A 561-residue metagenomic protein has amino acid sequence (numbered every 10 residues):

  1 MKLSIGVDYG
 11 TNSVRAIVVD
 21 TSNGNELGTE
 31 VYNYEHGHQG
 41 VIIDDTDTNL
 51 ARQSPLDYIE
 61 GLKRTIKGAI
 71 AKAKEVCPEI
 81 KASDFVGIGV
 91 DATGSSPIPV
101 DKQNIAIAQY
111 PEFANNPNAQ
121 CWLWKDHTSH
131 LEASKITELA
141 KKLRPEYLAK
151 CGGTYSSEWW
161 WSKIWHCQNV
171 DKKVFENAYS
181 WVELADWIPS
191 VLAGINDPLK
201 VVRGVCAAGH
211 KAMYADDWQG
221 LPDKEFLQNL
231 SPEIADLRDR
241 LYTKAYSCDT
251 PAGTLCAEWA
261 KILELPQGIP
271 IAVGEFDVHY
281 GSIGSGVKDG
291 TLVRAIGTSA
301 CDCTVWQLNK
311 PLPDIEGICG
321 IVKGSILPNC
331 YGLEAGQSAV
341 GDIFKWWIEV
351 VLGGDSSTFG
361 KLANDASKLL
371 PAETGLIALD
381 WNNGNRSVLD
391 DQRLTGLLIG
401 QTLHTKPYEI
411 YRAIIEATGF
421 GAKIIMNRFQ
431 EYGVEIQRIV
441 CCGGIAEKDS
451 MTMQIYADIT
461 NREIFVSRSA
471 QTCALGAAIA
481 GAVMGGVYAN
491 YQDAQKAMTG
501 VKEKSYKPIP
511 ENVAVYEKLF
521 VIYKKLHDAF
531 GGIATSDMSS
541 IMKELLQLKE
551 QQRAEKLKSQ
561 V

Functional and structural regions predicted by a protein language model:
M1-Q39, D44, L56, S83-S134 (+7 more regions): Glycine/Thr-rich phosphate-binding loops that ligate phosphate moieties of nucleotide and other phosphorylated ligands
Y9-T11, L143-E275, Q337, E349 (+3 more regions): Gly/Ser/Thr-rich active-site cleft segment
N49, K74-W122, K150-E158, P189 (+3 more regions): Short beta-strand-loop/turn "lid" adjacent to the catalytic site in phosphate-handling enzymes
S54-T65, I415: Phosphate/oxyanion-binding active-site loops and adjacent basic polyanion-contact surfaces
T65-F85, D171-V174, F226-R238, L263 (+1 more regions): Phosphate/pyrophosphate-binding loops at sites that engage ATP/ADP/AMP, CoA/4′-phosphopantetheine, polyphosphate
E75-P78, C256-L265, E275-T291: Conserved phosphate-binding catalytic cores of ATP/NTP-utilizing and phosphoryl-transfer enzymes
R294: Conserved active-site beta-strand element of glycosyltransferases/polysaccharide synthases
